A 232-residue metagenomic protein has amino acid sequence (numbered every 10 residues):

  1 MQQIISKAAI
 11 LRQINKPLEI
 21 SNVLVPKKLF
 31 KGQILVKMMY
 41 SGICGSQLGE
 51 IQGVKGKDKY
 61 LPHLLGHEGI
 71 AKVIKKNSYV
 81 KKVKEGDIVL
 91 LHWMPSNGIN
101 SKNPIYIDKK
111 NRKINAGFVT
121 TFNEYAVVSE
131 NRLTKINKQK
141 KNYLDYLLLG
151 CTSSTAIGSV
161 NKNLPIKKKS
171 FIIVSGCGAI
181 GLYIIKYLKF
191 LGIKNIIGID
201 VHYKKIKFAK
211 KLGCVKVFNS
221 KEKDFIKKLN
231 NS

Functional and structural regions predicted by a protein language model:
Q2, P26-S41, V54-I99, N137-K140: Glycine-rich beta-strand-centered segment in the early N-terminal region that forms part of a ligand/cofactor-binding
Q2-A9: Short structural boundary motif marking the start of a folded domain
K7, Q33-L35, S170-F171, N195: Residues that mark the start of a beta-strand
N15-I20, G45-S46: Short N-terminal binding/cap micro-motifs at the start of the first secondary-structure element
S46-Q52: Cytochrome P450 core scaffold surrounding the K-helix E-X-X-R motif and the conserved "meander" helix-loop region
P95-S175: NAD(P)H dinucleotide-binding glycine-rich loop of Rossmann-like/cofactor-binding domains, especially the beta1-alpha1
K140-E222, K227: Mid-domain Rossmann-like dinucleotide-binding core that forms the NAD(H)/NADP(H) cofactor-binding site
K228-S232: A short acidic, Gly/Pro-enriched loop at the edge of an enzyme's catalytic core that lines a small-molecule cofactor
